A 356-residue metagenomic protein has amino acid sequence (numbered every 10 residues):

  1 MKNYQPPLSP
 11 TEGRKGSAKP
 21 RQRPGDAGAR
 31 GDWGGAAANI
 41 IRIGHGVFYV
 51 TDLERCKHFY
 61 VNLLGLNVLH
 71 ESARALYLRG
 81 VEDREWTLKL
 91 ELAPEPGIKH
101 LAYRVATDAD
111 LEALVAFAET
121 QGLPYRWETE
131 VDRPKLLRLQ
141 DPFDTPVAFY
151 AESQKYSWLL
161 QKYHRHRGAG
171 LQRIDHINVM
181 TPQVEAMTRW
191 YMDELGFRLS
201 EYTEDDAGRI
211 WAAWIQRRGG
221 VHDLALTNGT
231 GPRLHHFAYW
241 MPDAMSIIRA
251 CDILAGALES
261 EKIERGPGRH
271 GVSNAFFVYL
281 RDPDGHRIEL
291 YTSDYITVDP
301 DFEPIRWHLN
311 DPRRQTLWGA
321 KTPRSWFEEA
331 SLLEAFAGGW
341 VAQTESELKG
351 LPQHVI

Functional and structural regions predicted by a protein language model:
M1-A36, V115, E119-R173, A213-I215 (+1 more regions): Vicinal oxygen chelate
S17-A116, T120-L123, L333-I356: The feature marks the first
R23-D26, L66-K99, T145-S153, E201-H235 (+2 more regions): Conserved short beta-strand elements that form part of the metal-binding/catalytic scaffold of enzyme active sites
G34-A37, L92-E95, H166-A169, Y191 (+1 more regions): A short alpha-helix capping/helix-coil boundary motif
A38-I41, H45-E85, E128, R138 (+1 more regions): Core segments of cupin and vicinal oxygen chelate
R42-T51, L92-F117, K135-D141, R173-P182 (+2 more regions): Vicinal oxygen chelate
C56, Y60-V61, A118, D144 (+5 more regions): Conserved active-site tyrosine of GNAT-family acetyltransferases
A169-C251, A255-S260, E345: Surface-exposed interaction/gating patches
